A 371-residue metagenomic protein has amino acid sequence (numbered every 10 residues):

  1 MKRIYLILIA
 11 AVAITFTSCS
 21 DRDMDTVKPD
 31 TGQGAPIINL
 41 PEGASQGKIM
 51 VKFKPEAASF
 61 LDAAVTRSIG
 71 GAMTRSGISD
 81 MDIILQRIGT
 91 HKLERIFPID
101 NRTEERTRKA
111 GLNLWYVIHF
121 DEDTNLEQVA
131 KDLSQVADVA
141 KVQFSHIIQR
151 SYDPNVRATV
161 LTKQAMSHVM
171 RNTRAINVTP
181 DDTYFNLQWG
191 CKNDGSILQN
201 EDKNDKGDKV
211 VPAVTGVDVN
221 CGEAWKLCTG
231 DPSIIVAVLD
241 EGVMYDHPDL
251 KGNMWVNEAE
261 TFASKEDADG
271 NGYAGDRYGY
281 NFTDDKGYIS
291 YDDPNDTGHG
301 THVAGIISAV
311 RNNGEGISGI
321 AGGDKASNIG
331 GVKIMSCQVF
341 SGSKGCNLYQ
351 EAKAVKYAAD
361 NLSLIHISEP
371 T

Functional and structural regions predicted by a protein language model:
K2-I9: Sec-dependent signal peptide recognition, specifically the positively charged N-region followed immediately by
T15-S18: C-terminal motif of bacterial Sec signal peptides marking the signal peptidase cleavage site
S20-D23: Bacterial signal peptide processing site
T26-H168, N172: Inhibitory N-terminal propeptides of secreted protease zymogens
R102-V117, S134-I235, V243-D249, N253 (+3 more regions): Protease zymogen maturation seam
P212, D218, G222-L348: Subtilisin-like serine protease catalytic core
V339, S343-S363: Catalytic-core regions of hydrolytic enzymes
L362-T371: Residue-level detector of conserved catalytic or cofactor/ligand-binding positions in enzyme active sites
